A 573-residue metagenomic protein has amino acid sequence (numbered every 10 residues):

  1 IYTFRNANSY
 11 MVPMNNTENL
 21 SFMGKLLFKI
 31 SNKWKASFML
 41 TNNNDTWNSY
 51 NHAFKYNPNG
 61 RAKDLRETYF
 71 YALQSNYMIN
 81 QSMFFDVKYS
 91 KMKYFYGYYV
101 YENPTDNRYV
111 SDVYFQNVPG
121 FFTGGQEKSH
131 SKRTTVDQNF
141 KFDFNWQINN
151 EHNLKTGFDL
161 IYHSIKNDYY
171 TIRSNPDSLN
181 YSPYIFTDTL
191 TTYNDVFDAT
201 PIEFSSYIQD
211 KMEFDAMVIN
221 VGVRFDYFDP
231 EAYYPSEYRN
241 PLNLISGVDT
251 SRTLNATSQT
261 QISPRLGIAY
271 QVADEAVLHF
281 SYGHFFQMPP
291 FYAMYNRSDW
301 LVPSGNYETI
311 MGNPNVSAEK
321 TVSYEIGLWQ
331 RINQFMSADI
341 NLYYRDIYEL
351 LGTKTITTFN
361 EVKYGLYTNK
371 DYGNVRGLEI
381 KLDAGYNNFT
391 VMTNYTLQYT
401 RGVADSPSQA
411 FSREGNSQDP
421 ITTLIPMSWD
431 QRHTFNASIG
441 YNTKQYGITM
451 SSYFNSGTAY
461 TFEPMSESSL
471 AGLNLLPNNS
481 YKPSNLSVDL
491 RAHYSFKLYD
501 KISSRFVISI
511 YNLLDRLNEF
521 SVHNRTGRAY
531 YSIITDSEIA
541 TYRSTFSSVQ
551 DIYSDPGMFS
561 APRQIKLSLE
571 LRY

Functional and structural regions predicted by a protein language model:
I1-T46, K63-F84, P264: Transmembrane beta-barrel wall of Gram-negative outer-membrane proteins
I1-Y2, F38-N42, V87-K91, T156-Y162 (+9 more regions): Transmembrane beta-barrel strands of outer-membrane/channel proteins
A7-V12, K55-A62, F70-Q74, G124-S131 (+11 more regions): Extracellular loop and loop/strand-boundary signature of outer-membrane beta-barrel proteins
P13, E127, E151-E275, D299 (+2 more regions): Signature of Gram-negative outer-membrane beta-barrel scaffolds
M39-Y207, I245-D249: Replace "related TpsB outer-membrane translocases also match" with "some related outer-membrane beta-barrels such as
D86, S90, H279, G283 (+6 more regions): Membrane-embedded beta-barrel scaffold of Gram-negative outer-membrane proteins
Y343-I347, V362-P464: Gram-negative outer-membrane beta-barrel transporters
S451-S469, N485-S487, Y494-Y573: C-terminal beta-signal and adjacent terminal beta-strands/loops of Gram-negative outer-membrane beta-barrel proteins
